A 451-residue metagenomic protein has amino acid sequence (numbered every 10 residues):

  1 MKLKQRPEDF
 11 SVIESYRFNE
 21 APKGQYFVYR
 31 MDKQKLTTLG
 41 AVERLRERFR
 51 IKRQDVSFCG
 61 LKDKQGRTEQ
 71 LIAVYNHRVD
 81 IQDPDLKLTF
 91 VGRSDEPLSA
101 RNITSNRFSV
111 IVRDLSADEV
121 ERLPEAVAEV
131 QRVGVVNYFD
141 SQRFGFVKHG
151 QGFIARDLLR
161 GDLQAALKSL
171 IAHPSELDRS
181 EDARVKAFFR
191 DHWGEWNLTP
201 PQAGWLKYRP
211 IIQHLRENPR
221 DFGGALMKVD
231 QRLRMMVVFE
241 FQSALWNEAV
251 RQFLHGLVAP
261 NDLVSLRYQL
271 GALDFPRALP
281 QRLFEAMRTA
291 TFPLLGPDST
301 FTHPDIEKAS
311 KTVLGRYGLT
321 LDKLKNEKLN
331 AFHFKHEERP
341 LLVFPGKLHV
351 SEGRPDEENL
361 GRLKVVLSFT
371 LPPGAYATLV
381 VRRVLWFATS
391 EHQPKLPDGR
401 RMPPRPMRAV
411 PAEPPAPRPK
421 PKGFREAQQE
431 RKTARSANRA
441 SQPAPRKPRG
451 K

Functional and structural regions predicted by a protein language model:
M1-P22, Y26, Q34-K35, R48-F49 (+6 more regions): Extended, charged/glycine-rich binding lobes that contact polyanionic ligands
M31-G40: Short, surface-exposed ligand-recognition loops at beta-strand->loop->(often short) alpha-helix junctions that present
G40-V42, L379: Short, hydrophobic/aromatic beta-strand segments
F369: Conserved catalytic-core segments centered on acid/base and nucleophilic motifs
A427, T433-K451: Intrinsically disordered, low-complexity mixed-charge
